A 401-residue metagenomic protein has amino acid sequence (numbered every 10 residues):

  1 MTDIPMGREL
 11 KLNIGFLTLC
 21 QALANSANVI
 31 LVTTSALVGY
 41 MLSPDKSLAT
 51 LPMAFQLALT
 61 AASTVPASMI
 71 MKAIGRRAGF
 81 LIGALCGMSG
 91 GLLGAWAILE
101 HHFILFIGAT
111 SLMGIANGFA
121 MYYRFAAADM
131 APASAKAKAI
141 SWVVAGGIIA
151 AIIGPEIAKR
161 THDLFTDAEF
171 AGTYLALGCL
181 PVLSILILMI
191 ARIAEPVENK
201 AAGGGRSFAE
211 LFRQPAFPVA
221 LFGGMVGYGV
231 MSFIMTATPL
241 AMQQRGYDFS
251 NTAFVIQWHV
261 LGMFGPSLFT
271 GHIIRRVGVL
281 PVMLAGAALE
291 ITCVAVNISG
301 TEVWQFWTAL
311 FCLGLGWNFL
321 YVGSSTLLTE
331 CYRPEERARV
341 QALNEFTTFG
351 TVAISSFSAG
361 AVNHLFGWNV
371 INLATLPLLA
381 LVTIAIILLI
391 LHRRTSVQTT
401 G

Functional and structural regions predicted by a protein language model:
M1-K11, I193-F222: Juxtamembrane intracellular "pre-TM" segments in multi-pass secondary transporters
A22, F103-G118, Q305-F319: Hydrophobic core of transmembrane alpha-helices in multi-pass small-molecule transporters, especially MFS/SLC-type
S35, N117-P132, F319-Y332: Intracellular juxtamembrane helix-capping segments at the cytosolic ends of symmetry-related transmembrane helices
S63-R76, G265-V279, N363: Helix-to-loop junctions at the C-terminal end of transmembrane segments in multipass secondary transporters
L85-E100, L289-T301: C-terminal ends and interior cores of transmembrane alpha-helices in multi-pass membrane transporters/permeases
A109-A145: Cytoplasmic helix-loop-helix junction between adjacent transmembrane helices in 12-TM secondary transporters
K159, G178-E198, A385-I390: C-terminal membrane-cytosol helix-exit motif in multi-pass small-molecule transporters
E335-L365: A late C-terminal transmembrane helix in Major Facilitator Superfamily
